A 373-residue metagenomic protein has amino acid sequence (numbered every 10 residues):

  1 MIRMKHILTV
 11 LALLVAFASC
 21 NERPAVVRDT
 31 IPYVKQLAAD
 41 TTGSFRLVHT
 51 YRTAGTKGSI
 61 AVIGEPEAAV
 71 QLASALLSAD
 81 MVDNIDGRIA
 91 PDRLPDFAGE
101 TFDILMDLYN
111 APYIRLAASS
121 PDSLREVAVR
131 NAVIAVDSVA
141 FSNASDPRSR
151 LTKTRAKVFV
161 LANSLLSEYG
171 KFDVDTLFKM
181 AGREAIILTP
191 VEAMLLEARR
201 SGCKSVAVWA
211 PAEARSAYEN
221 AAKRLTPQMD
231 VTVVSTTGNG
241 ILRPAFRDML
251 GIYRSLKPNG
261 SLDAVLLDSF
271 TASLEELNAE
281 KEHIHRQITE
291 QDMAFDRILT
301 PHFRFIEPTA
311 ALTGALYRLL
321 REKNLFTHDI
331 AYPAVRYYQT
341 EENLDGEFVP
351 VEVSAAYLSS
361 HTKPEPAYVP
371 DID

Functional and structural regions predicted by a protein language model:
R3-A12: Sec-dependent signal peptide recognition, specifically the positively charged N-region followed immediately by
F17-S19: C-terminal motif of bacterial Sec signal peptides marking the signal peptidase cleavage site
N21-D373: Non-catalytic structural scaffold of enzyme domains
